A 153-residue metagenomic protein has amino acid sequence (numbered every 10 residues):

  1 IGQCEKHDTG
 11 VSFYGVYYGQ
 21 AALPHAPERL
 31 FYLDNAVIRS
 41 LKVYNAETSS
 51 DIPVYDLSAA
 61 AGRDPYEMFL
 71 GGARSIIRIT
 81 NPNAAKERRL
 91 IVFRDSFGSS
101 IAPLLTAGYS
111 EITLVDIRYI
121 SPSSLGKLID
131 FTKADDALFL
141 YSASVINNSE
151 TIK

Functional and structural regions predicted by a protein language model:
I1-K153: Extracellular glycan-modifying ectodomains
